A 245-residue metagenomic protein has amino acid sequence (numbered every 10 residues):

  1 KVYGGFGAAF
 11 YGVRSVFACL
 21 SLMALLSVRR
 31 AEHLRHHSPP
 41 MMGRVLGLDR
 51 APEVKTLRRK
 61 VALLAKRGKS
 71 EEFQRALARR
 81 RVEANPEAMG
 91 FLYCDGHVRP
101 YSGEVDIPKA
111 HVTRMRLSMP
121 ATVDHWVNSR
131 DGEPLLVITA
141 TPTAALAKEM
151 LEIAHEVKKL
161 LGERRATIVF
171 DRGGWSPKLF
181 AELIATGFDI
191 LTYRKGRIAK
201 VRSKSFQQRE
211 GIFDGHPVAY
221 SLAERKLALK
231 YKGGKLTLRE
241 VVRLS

Functional and structural regions predicted by a protein language model:
K1-L20: Basic, short loop/linker segments at the boundary and entry of helix-turn-helix/winged-helix-like folds
C19-L20, L34, E53, L57 (+4 more regions): Short, conserved catalytic/metal-binding motifs centered on acidic residues
A24-E32: Short capping segments at the starts of secondary-structure elements
A31-L46: DNA-recognition alpha helix
V54-H125: Active-site-proximal, Lys/Arg-enriched surface segment that forms a nucleic-acid-binding/basic interface patch
R114-L161: Electropositive, glycine- and tryptophan-enriched low-complexity nucleic-acid-binding patches
A144-R202: Domain-level cores of phosphate- or acyl-group-handling catalytic modules
A181, T186-S245: An anionic, glycine-rich sequence signature occurring as long contiguous blocks
